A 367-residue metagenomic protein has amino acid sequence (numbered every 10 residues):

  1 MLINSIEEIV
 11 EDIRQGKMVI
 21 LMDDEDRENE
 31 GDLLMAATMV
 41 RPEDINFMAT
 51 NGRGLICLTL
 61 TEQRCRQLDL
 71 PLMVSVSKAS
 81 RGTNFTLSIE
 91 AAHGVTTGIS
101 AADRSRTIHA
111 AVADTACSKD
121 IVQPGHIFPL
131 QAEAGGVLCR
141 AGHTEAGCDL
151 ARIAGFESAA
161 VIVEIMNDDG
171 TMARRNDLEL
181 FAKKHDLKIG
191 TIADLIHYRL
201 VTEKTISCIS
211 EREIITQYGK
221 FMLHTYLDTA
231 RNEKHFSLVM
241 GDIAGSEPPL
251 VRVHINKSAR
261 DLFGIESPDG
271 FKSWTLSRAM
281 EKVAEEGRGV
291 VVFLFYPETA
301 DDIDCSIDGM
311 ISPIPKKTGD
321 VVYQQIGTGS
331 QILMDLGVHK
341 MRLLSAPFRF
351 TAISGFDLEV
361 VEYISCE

Functional and structural regions predicted by a protein language model:
M1-E367: Catalytic domains of riboflavin
